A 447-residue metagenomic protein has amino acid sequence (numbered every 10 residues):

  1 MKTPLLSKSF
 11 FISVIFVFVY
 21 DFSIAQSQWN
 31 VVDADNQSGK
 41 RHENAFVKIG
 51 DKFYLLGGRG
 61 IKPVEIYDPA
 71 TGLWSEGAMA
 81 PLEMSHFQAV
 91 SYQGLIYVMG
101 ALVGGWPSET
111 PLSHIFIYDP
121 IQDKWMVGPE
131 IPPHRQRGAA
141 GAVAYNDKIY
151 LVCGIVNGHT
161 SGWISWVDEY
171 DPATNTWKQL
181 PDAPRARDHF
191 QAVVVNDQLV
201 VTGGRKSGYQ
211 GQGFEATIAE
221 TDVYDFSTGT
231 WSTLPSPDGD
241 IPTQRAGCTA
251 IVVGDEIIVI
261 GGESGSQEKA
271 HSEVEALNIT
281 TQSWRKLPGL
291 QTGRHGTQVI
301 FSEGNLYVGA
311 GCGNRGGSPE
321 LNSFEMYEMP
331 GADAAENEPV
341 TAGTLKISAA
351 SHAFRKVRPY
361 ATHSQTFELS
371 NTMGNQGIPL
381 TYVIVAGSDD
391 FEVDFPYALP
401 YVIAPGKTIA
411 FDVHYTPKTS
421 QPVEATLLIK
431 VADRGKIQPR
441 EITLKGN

Functional and structural regions predicted by a protein language model:
M1-Q28: Bacterial Sec-dependent N-terminal signal peptides
A25-P339: Kelch-like beta-propeller repeat domains
A335-G374: Beta-sheet-dominated interaction scaffolds and their linkers
T341-S348, M373-D412: Surface-exposed binding patches on compact interaction domains or structured appendages
P359-F367, K407-A410, K418-L428: Short, solvent-exposed loop/turn segments enriched in Ser/Thr/Gly
S420-N447: Terminal connector regions
